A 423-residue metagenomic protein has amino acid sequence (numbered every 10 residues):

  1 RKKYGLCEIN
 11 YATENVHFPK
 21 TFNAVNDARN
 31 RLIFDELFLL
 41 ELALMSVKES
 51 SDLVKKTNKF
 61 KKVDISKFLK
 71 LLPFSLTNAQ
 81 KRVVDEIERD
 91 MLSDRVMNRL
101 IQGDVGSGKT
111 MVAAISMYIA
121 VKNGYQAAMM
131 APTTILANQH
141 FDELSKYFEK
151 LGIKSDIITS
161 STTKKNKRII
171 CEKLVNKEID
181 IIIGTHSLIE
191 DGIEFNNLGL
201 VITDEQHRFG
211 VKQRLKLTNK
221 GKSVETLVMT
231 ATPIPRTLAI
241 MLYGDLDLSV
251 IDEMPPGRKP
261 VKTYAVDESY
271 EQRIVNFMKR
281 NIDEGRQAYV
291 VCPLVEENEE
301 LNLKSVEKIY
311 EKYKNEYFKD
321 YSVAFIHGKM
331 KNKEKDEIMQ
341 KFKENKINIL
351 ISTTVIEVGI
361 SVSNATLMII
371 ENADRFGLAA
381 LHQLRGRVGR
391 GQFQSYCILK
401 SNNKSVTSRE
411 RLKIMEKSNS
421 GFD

Functional and structural regions predicted by a protein language model:
R1-L71: Upstream accessory/linker segments immediately N-terminal to the RecA-like ATPase cores of bacterial MutS and a subset
N26, L76, S93, K331 (+1 more regions): Residue-level marker of regulatory loop/turn positions in helix-turn-helix DNA-binding domains and in histidine
L32-E36, N78-R82, Q139, R273: Generic recognition of stable, solvent-exposed alpha-helical segments in well-folded globular domains
K48-S51, D90, D94, G391: A short secondary-structure junction motif
V54-K56, V96-E416: Inter-lobe coupling/hinge segments of SF2-like helicase ATPases
K56-I101: Conserved pre-motif I regulatory segment
K56-N58, S418-D423: C-terminal or mid-to-C-terminal helical accessory/interaction module adjacent to the motor/catalytic core
